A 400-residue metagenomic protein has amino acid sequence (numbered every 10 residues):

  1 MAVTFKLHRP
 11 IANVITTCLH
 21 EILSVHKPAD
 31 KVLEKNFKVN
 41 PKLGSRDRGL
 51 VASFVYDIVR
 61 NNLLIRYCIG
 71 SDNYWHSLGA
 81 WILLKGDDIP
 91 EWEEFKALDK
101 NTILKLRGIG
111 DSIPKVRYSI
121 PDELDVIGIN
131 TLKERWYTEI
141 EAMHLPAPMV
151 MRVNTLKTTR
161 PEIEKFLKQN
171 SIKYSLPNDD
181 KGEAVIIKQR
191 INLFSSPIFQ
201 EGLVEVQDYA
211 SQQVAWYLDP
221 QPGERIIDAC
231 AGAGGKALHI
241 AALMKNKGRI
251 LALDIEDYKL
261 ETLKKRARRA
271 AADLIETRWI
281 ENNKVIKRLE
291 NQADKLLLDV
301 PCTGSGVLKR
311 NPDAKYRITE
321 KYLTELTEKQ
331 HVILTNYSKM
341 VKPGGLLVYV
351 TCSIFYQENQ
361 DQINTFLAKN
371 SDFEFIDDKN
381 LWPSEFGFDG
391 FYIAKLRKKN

Functional and structural regions predicted by a protein language model:
M1-N400: S-adenosylmethionine
